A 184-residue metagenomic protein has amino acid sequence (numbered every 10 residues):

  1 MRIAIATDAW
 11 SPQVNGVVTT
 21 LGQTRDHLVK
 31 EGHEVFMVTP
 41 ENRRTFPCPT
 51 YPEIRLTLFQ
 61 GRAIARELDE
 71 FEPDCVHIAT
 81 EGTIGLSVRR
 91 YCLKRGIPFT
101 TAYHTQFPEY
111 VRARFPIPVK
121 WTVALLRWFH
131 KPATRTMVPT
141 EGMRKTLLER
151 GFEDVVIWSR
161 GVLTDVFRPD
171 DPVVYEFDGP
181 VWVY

Functional and structural regions predicted by a protein language model:
M1-R43: N-terminal subdomain of nucleotide-sugar transferases
R2, F177-W182: Charged active-site motifs of nucleotide-sugar-dependent glycosyltransferases
P40-F71, C75-I78, P118: A short, charged, and often flexible helix/loop element on the N-terminal side of the glycosyltransferase catalytic
V76-P108: An aromatic- and histidine-rich active-site surface loop
P98-T100, F107-W128, V138, T164: Nucleotide-sugar donor phosphate/pyrophosphate-binding loop at the beta->alpha transition of glycosyltransferases
A124-D170, E176-D178: Donor nucleotide-sugar binding/catalytic pocket of nucleotide-sugar-dependent glycosyltransferases
